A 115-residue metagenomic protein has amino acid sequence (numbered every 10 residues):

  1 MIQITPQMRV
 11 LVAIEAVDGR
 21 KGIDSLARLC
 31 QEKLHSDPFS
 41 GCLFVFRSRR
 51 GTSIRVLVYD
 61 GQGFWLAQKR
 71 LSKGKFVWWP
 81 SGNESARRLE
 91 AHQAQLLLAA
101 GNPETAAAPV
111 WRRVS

Functional and structural regions predicted by a protein language model:
M1-S115: Polybasic/polar functional segments that serve as interface/processing modules
